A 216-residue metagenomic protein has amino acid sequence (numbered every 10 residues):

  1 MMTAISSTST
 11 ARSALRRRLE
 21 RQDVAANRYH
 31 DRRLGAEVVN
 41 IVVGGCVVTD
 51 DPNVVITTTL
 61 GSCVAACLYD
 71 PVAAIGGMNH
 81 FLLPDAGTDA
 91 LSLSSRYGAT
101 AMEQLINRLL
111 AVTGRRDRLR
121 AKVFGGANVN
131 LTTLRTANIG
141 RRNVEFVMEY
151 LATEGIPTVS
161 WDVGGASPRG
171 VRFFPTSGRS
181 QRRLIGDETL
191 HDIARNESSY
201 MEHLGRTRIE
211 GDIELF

Functional and structural regions predicted by a protein language model:
M2-C63, F81-G87, S94-L119, A127-F216: Short acidic-hydrophobic catalytic motif
A66-H80, A121: Short coil-to-beta-strand
